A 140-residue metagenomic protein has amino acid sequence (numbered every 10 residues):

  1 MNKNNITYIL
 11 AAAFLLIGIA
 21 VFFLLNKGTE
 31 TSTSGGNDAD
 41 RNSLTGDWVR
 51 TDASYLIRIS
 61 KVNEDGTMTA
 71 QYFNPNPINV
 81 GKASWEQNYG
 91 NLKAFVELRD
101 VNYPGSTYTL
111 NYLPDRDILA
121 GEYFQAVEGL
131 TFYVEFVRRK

Functional and structural regions predicted by a protein language model:
M1-N2, L25, R138: Generic N-terminal leader/processing signal
N2-F14: N-terminal Sec-pathway targeting helices
T7-Y8, I19-S32: Hydrophobic single-pass membrane-insertion segments
A11-A12, A20-V21, D40, D115: Terminal low-complexity, poorly structured segments
A13, G18-I19, K27-G28, D47 (+1 more regions): Low-complexity, intrinsically disordered/propeptide-like segments
T33-D115, A120-K140: Central antiparallel beta-sheet cores of small beta-barrel/beta-sandwich binding domains
